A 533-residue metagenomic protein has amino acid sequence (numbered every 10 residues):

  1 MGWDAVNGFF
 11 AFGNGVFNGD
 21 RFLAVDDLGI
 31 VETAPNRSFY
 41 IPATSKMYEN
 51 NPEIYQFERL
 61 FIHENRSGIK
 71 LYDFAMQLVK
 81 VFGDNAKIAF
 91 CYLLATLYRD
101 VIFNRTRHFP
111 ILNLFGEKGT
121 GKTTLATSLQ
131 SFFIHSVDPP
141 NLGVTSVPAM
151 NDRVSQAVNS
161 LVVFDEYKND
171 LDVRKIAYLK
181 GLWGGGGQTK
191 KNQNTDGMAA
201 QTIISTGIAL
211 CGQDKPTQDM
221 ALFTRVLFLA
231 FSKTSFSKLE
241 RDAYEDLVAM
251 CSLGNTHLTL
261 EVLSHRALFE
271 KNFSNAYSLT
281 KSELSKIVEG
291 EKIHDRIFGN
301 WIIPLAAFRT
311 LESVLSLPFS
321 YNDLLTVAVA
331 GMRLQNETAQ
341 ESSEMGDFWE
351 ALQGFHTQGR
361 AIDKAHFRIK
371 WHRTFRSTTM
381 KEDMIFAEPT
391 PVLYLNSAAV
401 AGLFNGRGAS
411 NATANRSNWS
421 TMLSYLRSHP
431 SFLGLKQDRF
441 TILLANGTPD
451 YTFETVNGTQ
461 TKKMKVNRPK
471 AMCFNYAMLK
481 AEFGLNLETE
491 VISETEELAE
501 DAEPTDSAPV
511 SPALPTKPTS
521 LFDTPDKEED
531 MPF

Functional and structural regions predicted by a protein language model:
M1-V79, R427-Y451, T455-L487, V491 (+1 more regions): Extended, charged/polar low-complexity intrinsically disordered regions
F39-V144, N300-W301: P-loop NTPase catalytic core of nucleic-acid-dependent motor ATPases
L125-K175: AAA+/P-loop NTPase substrate/partner-engagement loops
L161-L182, Q213-T224: Conserved AAA+/SF3 P-loop NTPase catalytic/coupling segment centered on the Walker-B
I176-T195: Conserved catalytic/switch belt of AAA+ P-loop NTPases
K191, I204-Q213, F228-L229: Structural recognition of the conserved hydrophobic beta-strand(s) that form the central parallel beta-sheet of P-loop
T202-I204, M220-P318: Phosphate-sensing "switch" segment of ASCE/P-loop ATPases
F319, H366-D523, M531: Positively charged interface segments
